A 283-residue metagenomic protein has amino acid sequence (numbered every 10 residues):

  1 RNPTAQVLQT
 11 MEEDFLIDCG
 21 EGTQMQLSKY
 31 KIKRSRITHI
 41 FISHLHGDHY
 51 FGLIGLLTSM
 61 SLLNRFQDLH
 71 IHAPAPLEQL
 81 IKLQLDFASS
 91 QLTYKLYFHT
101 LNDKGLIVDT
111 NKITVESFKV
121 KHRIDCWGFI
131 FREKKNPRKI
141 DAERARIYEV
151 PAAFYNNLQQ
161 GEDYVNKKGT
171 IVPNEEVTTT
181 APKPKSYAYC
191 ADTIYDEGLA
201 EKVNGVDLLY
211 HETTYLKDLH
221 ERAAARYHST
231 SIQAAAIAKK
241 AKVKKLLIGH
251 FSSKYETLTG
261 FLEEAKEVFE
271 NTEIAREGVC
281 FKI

Functional and structural regions predicted by a protein language model:
R1-I32, F129-F131, R138, T179-C190 (+1 more regions): Conserved beta-strand hairpin/beta-sheet module of binuclear metal-dependent hydrolase folds, prominently
I17-G20, T38-H44, A73-P74, A188-T193 (+3 more regions): Active-site neighborhood of phospho(di)ester-bond hydrolases with catalytic His/Asp-centered motifs
G22-H72, T100: Active-site metal-binding motif and surrounding structural segment of the metallo-beta-lactamase
L27, L53, I81-Q84, L199 (+1 more regions): Hydrophobic packing residues within well-ordered alpha-helices of enzyme cores
A88-L101: A glycine-rich helix N-cap at a beta->alpha junction
L96-F98, V115, T272: Generic structural signal for residues in well-ordered beta-strands
K104-G105, D196-I283: Binuclear metal-ion centers of metallo-dependent hydrolases, dominated by the metallo-beta-lactamase
I113-Y189, T193-K202, L208: Active-site-proximal loop/helix segment associated with metal-binding centers of metalloenzymes
